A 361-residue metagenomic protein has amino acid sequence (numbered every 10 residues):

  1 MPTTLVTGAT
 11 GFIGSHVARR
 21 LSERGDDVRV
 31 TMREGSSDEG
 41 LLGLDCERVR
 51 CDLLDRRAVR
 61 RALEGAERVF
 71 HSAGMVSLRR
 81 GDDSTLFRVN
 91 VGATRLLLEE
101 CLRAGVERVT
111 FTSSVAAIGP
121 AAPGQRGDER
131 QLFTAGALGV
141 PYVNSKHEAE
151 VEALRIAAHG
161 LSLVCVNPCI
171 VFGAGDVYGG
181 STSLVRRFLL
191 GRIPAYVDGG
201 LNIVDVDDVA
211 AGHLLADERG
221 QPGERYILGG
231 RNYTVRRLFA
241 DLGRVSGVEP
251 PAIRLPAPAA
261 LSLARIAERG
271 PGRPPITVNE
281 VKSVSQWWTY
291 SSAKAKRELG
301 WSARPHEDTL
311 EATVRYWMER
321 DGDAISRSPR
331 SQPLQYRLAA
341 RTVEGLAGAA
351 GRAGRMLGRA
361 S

Functional and structural regions predicted by a protein language model:
T4-R24: N-terminal Rossmann NAD(P)H-binding glycine-rich loop of SDR-like oxidoreductase domains
S36-L42, C46-G92, E100: NAD(P)H-binding glycine-rich loop region in Rossmannoid oxidoreductase-like domains and their noncatalytic homologs
R95-Y142: Conserved Rossmann-fold NAD(P)-dependent oxidoreductase catalytic core, especially the SDR/UDP-sugar
S113, E150-A174: Conserved beta-loop-beta element that borders a ligand/cofactor-binding pocket
F133-A137, V185-V204, D208, G220: A conserved pocket-lining segment of Rossmann-fold NAD(P)-dependent short-chain dehydrogenase/reductase
E148, G180, V197-D217, E224: Substrate-positioning beta->alpha
G212-I276, D308-S361: Mid/C-terminal beta-alpha module of Rossmann-like enzyme folds, strongest in SDR-family dehydrogenases/epimerases
A240, G272-S302: Conserved C-terminal active-site "lid" loop/helix of NAD(P)H-dependent oxidoreductases that clamps the redox cofactor
